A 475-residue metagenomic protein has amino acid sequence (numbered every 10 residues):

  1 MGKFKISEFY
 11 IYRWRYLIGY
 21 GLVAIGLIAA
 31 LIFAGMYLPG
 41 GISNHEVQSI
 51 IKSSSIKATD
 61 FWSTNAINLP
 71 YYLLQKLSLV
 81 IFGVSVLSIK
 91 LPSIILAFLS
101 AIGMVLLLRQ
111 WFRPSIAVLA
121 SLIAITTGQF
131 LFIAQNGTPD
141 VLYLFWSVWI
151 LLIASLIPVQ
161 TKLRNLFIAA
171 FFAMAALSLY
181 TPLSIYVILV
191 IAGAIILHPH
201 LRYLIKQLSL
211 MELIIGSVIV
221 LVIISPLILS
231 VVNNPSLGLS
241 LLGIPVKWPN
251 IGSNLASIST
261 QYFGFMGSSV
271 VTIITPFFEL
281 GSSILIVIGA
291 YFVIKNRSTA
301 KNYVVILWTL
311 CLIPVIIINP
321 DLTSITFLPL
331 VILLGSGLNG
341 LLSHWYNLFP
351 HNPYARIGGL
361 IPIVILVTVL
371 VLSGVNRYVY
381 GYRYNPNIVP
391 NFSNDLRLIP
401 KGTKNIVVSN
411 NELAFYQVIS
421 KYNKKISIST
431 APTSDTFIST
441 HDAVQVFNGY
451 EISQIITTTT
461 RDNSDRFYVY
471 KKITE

Functional and structural regions predicted by a protein language model:
M1-F33, H198-V220: Start-transfer (signal-anchor) and selected internal transmembrane alpha helices of multi-pass inner/ER membrane
I28-A30, A120-I125, A175, L179: Short helix- or helix-capping micro-motifs that position conserved polar/aromatic residues at function-defining sites
M36-L38, S49, S54, L183-N296: Transmembrane-lumen/periplasm boundary regions of multi-pass, lipid-linked membrane glycan transferases
L91-W111, W149, I153, V287-G289: Transmembrane-helix motifs of polytopic, lipid-linked glycan transferases
R109-S115, V148-A169, L177-S178: Membrane-interface transmembrane helices that cradle and orient dolichyl/undecaprenyl
I133-A134, D140, I284, N302-P350: Hydrophobic/aromatic-rich transmembrane helices and adjacent perimembrane loops
G337, T430-E475: Aromatic/acidic, Gly/Pro-rich catalytic loop(s) in extracytoplasmic/lumenal soluble domains of multi-pass membrane
L338-R377: Signature aromatic-anchored transmembrane alpha helix within multi-pass, membrane-resident enzymes that catalyze glycan
